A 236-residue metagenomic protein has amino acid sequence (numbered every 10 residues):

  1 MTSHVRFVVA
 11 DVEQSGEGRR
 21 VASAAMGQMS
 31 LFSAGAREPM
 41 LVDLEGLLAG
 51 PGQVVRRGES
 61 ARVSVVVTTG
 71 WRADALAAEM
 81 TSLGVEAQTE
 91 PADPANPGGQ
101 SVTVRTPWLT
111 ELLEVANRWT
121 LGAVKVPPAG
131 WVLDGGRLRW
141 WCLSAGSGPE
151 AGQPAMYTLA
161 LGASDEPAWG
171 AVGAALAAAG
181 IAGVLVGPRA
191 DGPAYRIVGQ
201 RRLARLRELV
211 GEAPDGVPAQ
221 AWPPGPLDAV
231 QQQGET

Functional and structural regions predicted by a protein language model:
M1-T236: Internal intein/HINT superfamily modules and their associated LAGLIDADG
